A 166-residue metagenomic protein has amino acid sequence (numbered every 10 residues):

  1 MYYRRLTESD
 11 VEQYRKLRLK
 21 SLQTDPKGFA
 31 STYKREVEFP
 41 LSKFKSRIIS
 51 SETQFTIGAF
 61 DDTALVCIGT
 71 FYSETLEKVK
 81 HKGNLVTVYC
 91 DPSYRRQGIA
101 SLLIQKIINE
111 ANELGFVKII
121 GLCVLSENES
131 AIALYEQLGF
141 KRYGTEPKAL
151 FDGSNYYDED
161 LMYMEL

Functional and structural regions predicted by a protein language model:
M1-R4: Extreme N-terminal starter segment of soluble prokaryotic enzymes
E8-S9, R15-K16, S21-S93, I104-K106 (+2 more regions): Acetyl-CoA-dependent GNAT
Q54, Y157-L161: Short hydrophobic/aromatic beta-strand or adjacent loop that forms the aromatic wall/cage of a ligand/substrate-binding
A64-C67, S130, Y156: Glycine-rich acetyl-CoA-binding "A-motif" of GNAT/NAT acetyltransferases
L85-V88, I120-V124: Conserved hydrophobic beta-strand within the GNAT/NAT acetyltransferase core sheet that lines the active-site cleft
Q97, S101-L102, S126-G144: Conserved active-site alpha-helix within GNAT-family acetyltransferase domains
A111-C123: Conserved GNAT acetyl-CoA-binding A-motif
G121-V124, E136-Y156: Conserved catalytic-core motifs of GNAT/GCN5-like acyltransferases
